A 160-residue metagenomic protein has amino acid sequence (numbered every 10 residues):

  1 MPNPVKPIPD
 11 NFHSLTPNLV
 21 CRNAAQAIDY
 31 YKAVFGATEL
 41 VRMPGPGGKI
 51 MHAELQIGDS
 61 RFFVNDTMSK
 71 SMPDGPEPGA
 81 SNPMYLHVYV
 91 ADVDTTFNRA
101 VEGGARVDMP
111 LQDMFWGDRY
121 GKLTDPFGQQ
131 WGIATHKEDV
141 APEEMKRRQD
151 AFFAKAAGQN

Functional and structural regions predicted by a protein language model:
M1-N18, I28-D29, F35-T124, A134-N160: Vicinal oxygen chelate
C21-A25: Short acidic-aromatic low-complexity motifs
F127: C-terminal catalytic core of tyrosine-transesterase DNA break-rejoin enzymes
